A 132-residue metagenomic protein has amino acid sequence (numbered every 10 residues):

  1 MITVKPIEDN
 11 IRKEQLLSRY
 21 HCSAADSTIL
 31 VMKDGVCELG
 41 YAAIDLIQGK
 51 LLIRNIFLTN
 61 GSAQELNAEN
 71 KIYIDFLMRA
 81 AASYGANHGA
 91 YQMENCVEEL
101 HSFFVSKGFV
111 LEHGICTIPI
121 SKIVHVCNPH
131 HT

Functional and structural regions predicted by a protein language model:
M1-A24, H130-T132: Short amphipathic alpha-helix that is part of the acyltransferase structural core
E8-I11, S23, L30-V36, K71-D75: A short linear-motif detector with a strong N-terminal bias
R12, G49, L100: Short phosphate-engaging motifs
S18-L51, N55-T59: A conserved beta-strand-loop-helix scaffold within acyl/acetyltransferase catalytic domains
D34-D45, E94-T132: Terminal substrate-recognition subdomain of acyl/acetyltransferases
G49-E69, T117-S121: Conserved acetyl-CoA binding element of GNAT-fold acetyltransferases
L66-S83: Conserved acetyl-CoA-binding loop-helix of GNAT-fold acetyltransferases
S83-V97: Conserved GNAT acetyl-CoA-binding A-motif
